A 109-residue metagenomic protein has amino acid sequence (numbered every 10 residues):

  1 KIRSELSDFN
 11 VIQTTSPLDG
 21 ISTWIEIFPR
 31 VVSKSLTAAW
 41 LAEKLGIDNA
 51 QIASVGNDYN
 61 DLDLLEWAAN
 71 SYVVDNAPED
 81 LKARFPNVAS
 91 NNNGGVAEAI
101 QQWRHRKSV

Functional and structural regions predicted by a protein language model:
K1-A53, L62: Conserved acidic, metal-coordinating active-site core of Asp-based, Mg2+-dependent phosphoryl-transfer enzymes
R3-S7, N70, H105: Short, solvent-exposed amphipathic alpha-helical segments in soluble enzyme and RNA/protein-processing domains
E5, R84, A99: Residues that form generic nucleotide/phosphate-binding pockets
V11, V31-V32, V55, V73-V74 (+3 more regions): Extended aliphatic helical segments
A38, D48-N91: Acidic, Mg2+-coordinating phosphoryl-transfer loop and its flanking beta/alpha structural elements, shared across
E79, A89-K107: Glycine-rich phosphate-binding/hydrolytic loop that grips phosphoryl groups
